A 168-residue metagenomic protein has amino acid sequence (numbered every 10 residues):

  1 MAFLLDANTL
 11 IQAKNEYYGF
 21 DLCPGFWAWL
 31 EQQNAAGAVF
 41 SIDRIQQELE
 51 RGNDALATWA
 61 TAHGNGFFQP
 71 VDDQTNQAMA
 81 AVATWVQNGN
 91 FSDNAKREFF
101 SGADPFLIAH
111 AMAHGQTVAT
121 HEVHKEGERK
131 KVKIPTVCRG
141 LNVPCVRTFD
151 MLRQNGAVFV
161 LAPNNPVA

Functional and structural regions predicted by a protein language model:
F3, A7-H114, H124-G127: Active-site-proximal, substrate-binding regions of enzyme catalytic domains and RNA-binding/basic surfaces
C23, H124-A168: Acidic, PIN/NYN-like endoribonuclease modules and their adjacent C-terminal/linker elements
H114-Q116, L141: A short pocket-lining beta-strand/turn micro-motif at the edge of beta-sheets
